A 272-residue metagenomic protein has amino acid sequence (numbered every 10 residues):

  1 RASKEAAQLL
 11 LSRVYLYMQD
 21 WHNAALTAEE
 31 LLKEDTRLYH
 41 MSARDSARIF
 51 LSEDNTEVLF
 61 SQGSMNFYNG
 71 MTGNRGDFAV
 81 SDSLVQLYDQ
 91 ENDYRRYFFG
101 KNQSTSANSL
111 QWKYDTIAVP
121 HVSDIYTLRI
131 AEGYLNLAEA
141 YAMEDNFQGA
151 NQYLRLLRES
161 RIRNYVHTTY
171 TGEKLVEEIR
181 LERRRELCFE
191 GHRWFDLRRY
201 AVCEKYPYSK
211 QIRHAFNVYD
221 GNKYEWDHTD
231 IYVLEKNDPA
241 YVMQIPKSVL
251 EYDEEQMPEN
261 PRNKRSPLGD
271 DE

Functional and structural regions predicted by a protein language model:
R1-A131, M143-G149, Y153, G172-K174 (+1 more regions): Structured, solvent-exposed acidic/aromatic patches
E34-T36, R161-N164, R183: Alpha-helical junction/boundary sensor with strong preference for TPR arrays
A138: Active-site-proximal region of nucleotide-activated glycan assembly enzymes, centered on histidine/acidic-rich loops
G149, R155, E159, R163: A contiguous binding-surface segment within folded domains or other stable secondary-structure elements
T169: Expand to "…catalyze enediolate/carbanion chemistry for C-C bond making/breaking, isomerization, decarboxylation
G172-E272: Long, intrinsically disordered, low-complexity segments
